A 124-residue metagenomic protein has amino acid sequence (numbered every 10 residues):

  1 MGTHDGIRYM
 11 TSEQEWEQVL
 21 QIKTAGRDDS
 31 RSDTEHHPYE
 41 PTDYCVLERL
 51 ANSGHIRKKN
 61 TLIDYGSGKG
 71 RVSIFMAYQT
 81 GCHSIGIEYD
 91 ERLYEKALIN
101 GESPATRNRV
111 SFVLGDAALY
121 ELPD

Functional and structural regions predicted by a protein language model:
M1-R57: S-adenosyl-L-methionine
K59-G68: Conserved class I S-adenosyl-L-methionine
G70-I74: Glycine-rich SAM-binding Motif I of class I
H83-E88: Conserved SAM-binding motif I beta-strand of class I
R92-L93: Conserved short alpha-helix immediately C-terminal to the canonical SAM/SAH-binding motif I of Rossmann-like
A97-L98: Conserved SAM-binding loop
T106-G115: Conserved SAM-binding strand-loop segment of SAM-dependent methyltransferases
L119-P123: Short conserved loop adjoining the S-adenosyl-L-methionine
